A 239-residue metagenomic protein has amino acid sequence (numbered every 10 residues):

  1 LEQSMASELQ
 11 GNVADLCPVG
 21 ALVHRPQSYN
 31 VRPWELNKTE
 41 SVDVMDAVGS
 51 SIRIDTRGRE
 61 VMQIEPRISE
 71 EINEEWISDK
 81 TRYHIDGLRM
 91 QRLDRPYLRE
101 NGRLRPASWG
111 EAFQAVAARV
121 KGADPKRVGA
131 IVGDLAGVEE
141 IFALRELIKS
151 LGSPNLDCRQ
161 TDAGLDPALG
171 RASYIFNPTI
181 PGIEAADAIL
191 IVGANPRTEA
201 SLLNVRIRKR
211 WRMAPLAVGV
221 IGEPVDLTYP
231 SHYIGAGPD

Functional and structural regions predicted by a protein language model:
Q3-A6, Q10, A14, G20-D239: Catalytic alpha/large subunits of respiratory electron-transfer oxidoreductases, centered on bis-MGD molybdoenzymes
